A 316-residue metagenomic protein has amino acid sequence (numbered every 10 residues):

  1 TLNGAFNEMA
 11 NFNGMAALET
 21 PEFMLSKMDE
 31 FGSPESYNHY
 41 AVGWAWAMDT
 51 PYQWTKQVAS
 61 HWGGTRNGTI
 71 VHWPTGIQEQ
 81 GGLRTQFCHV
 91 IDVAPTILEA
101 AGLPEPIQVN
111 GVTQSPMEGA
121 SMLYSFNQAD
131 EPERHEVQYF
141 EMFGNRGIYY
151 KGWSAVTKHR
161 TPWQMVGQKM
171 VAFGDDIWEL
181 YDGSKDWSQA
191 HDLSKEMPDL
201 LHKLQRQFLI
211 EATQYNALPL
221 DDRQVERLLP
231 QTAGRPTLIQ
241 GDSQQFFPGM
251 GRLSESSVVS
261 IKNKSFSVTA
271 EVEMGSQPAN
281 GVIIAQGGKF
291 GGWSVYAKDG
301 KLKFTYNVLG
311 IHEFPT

Functional and structural regions predicted by a protein language model:
T1-E8, W62, S125-F126, V137 (+2 more regions): Active-site regions of oxyanion-processing enzymes, predominantly non-cytosolic
T1-W73, E79, T161, M165-Q168 (+1 more regions): Histidine-centered active-site microenvironments of extracellular/periplasmic hydrolases and transferases
L2-F12, Q80-G81, E99, V109 (+4 more regions): Short, solvent-exposed loop/turn and secondary-structure capping segments
A5, M9-F12, T96-P104, S125 (+4 more regions): Structured segments of extracytoplasmic/periplasmic soluble domains in secreted or envelope-associated proteins
P34-W62, I77-Q86, I91-G183: C-terminal cap/loop subdomain of S1 sulfatases and analogous C-terminal strand-loop tails that border
V93, N145, A155, T161 (+4 more regions): Long, internal low-complexity/basic segments
V282-K303: Glycan-recognition/cleft segments
Y306-T316: Short, aromatic/His-centered strand-loop micro-motif at the edge of beta-sheets
